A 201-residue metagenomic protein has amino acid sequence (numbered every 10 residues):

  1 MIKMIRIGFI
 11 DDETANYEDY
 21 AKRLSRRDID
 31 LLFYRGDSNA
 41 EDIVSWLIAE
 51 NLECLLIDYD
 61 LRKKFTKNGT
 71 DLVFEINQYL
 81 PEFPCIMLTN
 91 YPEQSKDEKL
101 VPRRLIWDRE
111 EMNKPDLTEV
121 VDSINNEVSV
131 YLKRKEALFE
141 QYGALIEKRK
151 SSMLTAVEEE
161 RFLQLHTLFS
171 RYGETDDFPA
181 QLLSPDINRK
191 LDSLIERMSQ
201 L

Functional and structural regions predicted by a protein language model:
K3-A15, Y20-L24: Conserved acidic segment of CheY-like receiver
E13-N16, S38-N39, D60-F65, P92-Q94 (+1 more regions): Short acidic, S/G/P-rich loop/turn micro-motifs used as interaction or catalytic elements
R27-Y34: A generic structural motif
Y34-C54, R62: Acidic, metal-coordinating helix/loop segments flanking the phosphotransfer/catalytic sites of two-component signaling
R35, I86-V157: Output/docking surface of receiver
A49, I76-E82: Conserved phosphotransfer cores of two-component systems
L55-N77: Conserved phosphotransfer microenvironments
S129-L201: C-terminal output/effector regions of signal-responsive regulators
